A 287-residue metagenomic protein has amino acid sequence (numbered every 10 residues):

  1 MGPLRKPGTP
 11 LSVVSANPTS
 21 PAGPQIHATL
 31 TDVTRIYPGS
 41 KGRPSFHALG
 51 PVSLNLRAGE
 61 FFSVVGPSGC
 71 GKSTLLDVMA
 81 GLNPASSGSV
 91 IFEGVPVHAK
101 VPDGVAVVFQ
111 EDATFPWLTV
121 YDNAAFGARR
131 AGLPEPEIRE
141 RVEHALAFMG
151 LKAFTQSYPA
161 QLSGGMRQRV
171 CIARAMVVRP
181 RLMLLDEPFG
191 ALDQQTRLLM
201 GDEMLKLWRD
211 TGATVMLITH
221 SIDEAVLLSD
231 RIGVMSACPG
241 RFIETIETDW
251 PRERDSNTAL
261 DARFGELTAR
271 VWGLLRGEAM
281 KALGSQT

Functional and structural regions predicted by a protein language model:
V65-P67: The feature captures the beta-strand-to-loop junction immediately N-terminal to the Walker
A80: Helix-to-loop junction immediately C-terminal to a conserved catalytic motif
G88-A99: Conserved ABC transporter NBD signature motif
L118-A125: Short coil-to-helix segment of the ABC ATPase nucleotide-binding domain corresponding to the Q-loop/switch region
R129, P136-F154, K206: Conserved ABC ATPase "signature" region
S157-A160, V178: Conserved signature/switch motifs of ABC ATPase nucleotide-binding domains
I172: Hydrophobic anchor residue at the start of the ABC signature
M183-D186: Catalytic Walker B motif of ABC-type/P-loop ATPase nucleotide-binding domains
